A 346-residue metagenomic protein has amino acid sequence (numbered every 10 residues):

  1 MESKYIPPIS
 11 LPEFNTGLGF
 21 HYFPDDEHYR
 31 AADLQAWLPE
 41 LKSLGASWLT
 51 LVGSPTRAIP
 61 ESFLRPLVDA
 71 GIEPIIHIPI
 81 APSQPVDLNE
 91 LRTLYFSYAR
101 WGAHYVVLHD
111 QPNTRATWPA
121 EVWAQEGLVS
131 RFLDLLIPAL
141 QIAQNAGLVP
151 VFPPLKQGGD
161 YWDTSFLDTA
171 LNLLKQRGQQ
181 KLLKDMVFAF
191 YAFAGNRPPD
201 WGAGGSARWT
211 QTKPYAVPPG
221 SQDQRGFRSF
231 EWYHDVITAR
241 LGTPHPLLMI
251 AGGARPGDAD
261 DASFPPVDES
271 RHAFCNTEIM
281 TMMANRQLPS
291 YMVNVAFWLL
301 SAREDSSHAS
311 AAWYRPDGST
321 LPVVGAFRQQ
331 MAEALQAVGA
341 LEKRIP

Functional and structural regions predicted by a protein language model:
E2-A32, A36-E40, P66, G71 (+1 more regions): Aromatic-rich peripheral "rim/lid" segments of glycoside hydrolase catalytic domains that contact and position glycan
N15-G19, S47-T50, G71-I75, H104-V107 (+4 more regions): Structural preference for beta-strand elements that scaffold enzyme active sites
D25-Y29, P55-R57, P82, N113-R115 (+1 more regions): Short acidic, S/G/P-rich loop/turn micro-motifs used as interaction or catalytic elements
D26-I59, P66, E73-I75, R100-V107: Catalytic domains of carbohydrate-active enzymes, especially glycoside hydrolases
A46, A139, P154: Active-site beta->alpha N-cap acidic-glycine motif
E73-P74, S83-Q111, W123-V149, D163-F188 (+2 more regions): An active-site-proximal structural segment forming one wall of the substrate-binding cleft that immediately precedes
I76, D110, F152-K156, D168-F230 (+3 more regions): Aromatic- and acid-rich polysaccharide-binding/catalytic face of secreted or lumenal carbohydrate-active enzymes
P82-L94, N113-V129, W201-P214, R255-V267 (+1 more regions): Surface-exposed, active-site-proximal loop segments in enzymatic domains
